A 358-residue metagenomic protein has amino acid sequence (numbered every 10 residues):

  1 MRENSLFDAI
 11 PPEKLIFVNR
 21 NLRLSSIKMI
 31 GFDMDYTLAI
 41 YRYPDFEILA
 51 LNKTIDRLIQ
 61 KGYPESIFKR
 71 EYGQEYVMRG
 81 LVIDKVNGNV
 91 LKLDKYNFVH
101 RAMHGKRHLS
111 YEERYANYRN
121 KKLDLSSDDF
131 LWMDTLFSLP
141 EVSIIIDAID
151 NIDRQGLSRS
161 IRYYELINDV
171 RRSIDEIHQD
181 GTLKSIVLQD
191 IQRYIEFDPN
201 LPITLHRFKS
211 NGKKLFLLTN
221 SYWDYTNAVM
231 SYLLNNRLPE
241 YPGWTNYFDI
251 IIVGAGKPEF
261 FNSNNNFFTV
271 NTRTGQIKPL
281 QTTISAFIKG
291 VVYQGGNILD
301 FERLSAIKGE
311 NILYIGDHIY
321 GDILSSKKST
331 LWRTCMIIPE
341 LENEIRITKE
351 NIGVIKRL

Functional and structural regions predicted by a protein language model:
M1-L358: HAD-like aspartate-dependent phosphatase fold
